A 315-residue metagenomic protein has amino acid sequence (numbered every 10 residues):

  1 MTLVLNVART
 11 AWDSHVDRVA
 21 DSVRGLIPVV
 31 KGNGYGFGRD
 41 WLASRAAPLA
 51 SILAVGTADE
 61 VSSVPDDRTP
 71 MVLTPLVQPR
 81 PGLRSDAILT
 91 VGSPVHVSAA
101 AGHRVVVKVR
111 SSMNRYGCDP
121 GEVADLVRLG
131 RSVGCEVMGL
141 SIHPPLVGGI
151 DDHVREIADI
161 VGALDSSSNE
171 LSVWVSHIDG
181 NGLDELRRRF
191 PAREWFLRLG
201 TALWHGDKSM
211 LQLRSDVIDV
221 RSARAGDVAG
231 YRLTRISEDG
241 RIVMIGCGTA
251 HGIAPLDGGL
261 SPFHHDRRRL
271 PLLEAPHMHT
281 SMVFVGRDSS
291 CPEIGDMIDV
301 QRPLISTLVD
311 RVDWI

Functional and structural regions predicted by a protein language model:
L3-R9, D13-V16, P28, N33 (+3 more regions): Active-site anion/phosphate-binding pocket segments in diverse small-molecule metabolic enzymes
L3-V7, A11-S14, R24-E170: Active-site-proximal beta-alpha core segment in soluble small-molecule metabolic enzymes
